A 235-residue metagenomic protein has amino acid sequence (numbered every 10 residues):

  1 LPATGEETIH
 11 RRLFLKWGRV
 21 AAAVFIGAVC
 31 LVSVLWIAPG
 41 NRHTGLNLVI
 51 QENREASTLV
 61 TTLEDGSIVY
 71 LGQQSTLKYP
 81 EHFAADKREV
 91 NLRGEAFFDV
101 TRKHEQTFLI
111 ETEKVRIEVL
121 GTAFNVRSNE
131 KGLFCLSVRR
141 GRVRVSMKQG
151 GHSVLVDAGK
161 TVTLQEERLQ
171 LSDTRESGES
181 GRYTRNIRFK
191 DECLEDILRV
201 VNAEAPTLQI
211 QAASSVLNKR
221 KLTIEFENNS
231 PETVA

Functional and structural regions predicted by a protein language model:
L1-A3: A short, acidic loop/turn at secondary-structure junctions
G5-V20, V24-A235: A residue-level detector for the "anchor" residue at the start of short, highly conserved motifs
